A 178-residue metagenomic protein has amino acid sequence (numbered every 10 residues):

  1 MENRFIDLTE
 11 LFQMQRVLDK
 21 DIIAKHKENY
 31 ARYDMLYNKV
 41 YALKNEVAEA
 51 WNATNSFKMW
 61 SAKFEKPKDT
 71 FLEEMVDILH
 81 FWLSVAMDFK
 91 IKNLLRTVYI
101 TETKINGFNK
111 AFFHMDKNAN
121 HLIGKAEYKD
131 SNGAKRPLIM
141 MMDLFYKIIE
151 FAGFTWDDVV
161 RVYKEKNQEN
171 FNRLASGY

Functional and structural regions predicted by a protein language model:
M1-Y178: Flexible "arm" and connector segments at domain edges
